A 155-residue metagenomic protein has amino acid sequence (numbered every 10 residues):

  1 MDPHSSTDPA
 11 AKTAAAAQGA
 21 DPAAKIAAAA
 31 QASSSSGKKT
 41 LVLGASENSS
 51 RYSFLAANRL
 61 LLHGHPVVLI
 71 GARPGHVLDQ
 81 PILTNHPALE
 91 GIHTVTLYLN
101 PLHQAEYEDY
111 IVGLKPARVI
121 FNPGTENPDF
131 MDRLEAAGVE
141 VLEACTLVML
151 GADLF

Functional and structural regions predicted by a protein language model:
M1-R73, L78-Q80: Hydrophobic, well-ordered beta-alpha structural blocks that scaffold small-molecule cofactor pockets
K38, H65, L114-R118, A137-V139: A short helix->loop->beta-strand "cap" motif at the edges of active sites that frequently abuts
V42, T94-L97, F121: Redox-cofactor binding/interface segments in oxidoreductases and associated redox assembly factors
A45, A72, P123-G124, C145-T146: Short secondary-structure boundary segments
E47-S49, N100-H103, P123-E126: Short beta->alpha connector loops
G75-E106: Glycine-rich, highly charged phosphate/nucleotide-binding loops
V112-L134: ADP-ribose/adenylate-binding Rossmann-like module
E140-F155: Active-site capping/gating segments
